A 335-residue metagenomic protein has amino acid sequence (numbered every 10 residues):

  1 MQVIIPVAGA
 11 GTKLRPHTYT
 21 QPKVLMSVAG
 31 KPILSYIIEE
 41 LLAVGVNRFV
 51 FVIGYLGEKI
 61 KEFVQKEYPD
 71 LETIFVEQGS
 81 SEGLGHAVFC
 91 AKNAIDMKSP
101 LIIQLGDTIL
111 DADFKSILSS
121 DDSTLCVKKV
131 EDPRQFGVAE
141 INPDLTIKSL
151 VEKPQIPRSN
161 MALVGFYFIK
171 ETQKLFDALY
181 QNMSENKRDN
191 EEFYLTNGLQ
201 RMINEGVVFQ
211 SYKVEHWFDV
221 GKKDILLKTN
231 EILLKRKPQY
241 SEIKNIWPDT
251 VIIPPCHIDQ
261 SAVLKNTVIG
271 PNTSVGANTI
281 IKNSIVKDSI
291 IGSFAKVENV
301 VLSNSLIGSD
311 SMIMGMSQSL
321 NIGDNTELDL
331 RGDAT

Functional and structural regions predicted by a protein language model:
Q2-I5, K13, S27, K31-Q104 (+4 more regions): Conserved N-terminal catalytic core of the sugar/cofactor nucleotidyltransferase
A10, D107-T108: Active-site metal-binding loops of divalent metal-dependent hydrolases
G11-P16, R134: Short N-terminal binding/cap micro-motifs at the start of the first secondary-structure element
V24, E72-I74, T146, V208-Q210: Conserved beta-strand segments of alpha/beta enzyme cores
L25, A139-I141, S211: A structural signal for short hydrophobic beta-strand segments in well-ordered beta-sheet cores
V50-G54, V127, I290, L306: Short internal beta-strands
I109-N186: Conserved core of the sugar-phosphate nucleotidyltransferase
N182-T335: Left-handed beta-helix
